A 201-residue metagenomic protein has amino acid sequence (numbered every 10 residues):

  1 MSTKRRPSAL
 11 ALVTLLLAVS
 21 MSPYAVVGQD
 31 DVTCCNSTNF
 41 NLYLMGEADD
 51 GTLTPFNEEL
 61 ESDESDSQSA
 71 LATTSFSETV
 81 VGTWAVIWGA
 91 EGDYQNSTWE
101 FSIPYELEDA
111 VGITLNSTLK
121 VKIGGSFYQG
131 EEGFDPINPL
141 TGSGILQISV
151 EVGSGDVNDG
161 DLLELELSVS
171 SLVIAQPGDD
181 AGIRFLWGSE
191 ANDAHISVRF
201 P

Functional and structural regions predicted by a protein language model:
M1, P7, F76, N116 (+1 more regions): Intrinsically disordered, low-complexity segments enriched in Ser/Pro/Gly/Ala and basic residues
M1-C34: Secretory targeting signatures
L12-V19, T73, S117, G142 (+1 more regions): Generic detector of low-complexity/intrinsically disordered segments and short hydrophobic N-terminal stretches
L16, L42-L44, W84, L119-V121 (+1 more regions): Generic structural hydrophobic/aromatic packing signal, biased to beta-strands
P23, L42, D93, S126-F127: Intrinsically disordered, low-complexity N-terminal regions enriched in serine/proline/glycine with scattered basic
D30-E91, Q95-T98, E106-E108, G155-P201: Proprotein-processing/basic-patch segments
T114-A175: Aromatic- and Gly/Pro-enriched, solvent-exposed loop/edge beta-strand patches characteristic of beta-rich domains
